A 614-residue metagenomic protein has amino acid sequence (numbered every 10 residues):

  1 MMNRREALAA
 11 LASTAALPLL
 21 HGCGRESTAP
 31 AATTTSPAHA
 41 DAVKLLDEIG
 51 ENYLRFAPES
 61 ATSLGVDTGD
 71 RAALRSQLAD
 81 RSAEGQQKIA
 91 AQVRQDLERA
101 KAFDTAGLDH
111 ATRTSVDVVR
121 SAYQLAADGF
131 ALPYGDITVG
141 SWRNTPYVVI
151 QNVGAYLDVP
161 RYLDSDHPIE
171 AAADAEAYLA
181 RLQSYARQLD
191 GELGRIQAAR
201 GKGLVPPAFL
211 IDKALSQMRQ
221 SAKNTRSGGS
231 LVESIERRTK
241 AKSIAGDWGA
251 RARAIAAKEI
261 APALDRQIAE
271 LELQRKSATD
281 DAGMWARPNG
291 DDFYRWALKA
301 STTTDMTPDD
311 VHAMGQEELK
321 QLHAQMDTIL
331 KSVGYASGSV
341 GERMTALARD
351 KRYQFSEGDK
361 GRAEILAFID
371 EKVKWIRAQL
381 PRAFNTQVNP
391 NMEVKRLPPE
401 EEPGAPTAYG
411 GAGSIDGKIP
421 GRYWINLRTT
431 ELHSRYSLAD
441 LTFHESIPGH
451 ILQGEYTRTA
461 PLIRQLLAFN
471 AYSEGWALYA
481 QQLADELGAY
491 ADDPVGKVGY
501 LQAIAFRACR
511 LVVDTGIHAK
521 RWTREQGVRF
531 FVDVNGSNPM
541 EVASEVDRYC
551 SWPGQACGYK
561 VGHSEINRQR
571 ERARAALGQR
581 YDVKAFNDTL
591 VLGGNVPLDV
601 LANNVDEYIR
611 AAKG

Functional and structural regions predicted by a protein language model:
E6-R25: N-terminal export signals
G24-G614: N-terminal maturation segment of proteins
